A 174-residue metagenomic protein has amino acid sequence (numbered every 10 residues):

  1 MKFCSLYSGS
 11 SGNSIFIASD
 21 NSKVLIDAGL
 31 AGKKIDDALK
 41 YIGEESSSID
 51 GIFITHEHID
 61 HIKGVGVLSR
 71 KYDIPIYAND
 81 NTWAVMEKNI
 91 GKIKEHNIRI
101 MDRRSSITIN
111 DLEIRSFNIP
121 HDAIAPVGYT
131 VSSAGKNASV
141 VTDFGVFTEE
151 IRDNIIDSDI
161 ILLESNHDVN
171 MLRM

Functional and structural regions predicted by a protein language model:
M1-Y41, V127-D143: Conserved beta-strand hairpin/beta-sheet module of binuclear metal-dependent hydrolase folds, prominently
C4-S14, T55-V65, S69, I76 (+2 more regions): Structured catalytic core of nucleotide-sugar glycosyltransferases
S11, I62, M101, G145-E149: Structural motif corresponding to alpha-helix initiation and N-cap regions
F16, R115-M174: Metal-dependent phosphodiesterase/nuclease catalytic metal-binding core
I26-G29, D50-E57, Y77-D80, S139-D143 (+1 more regions): Active-site neighborhood of phospho(di)ester-bond hydrolases with catalytic His/Asp-centered motifs
K33-A78: Active-site metal-binding motif and surrounding structural segment of the metallo-beta-lactamase
D80-G135: Metallo-beta-lactamase
